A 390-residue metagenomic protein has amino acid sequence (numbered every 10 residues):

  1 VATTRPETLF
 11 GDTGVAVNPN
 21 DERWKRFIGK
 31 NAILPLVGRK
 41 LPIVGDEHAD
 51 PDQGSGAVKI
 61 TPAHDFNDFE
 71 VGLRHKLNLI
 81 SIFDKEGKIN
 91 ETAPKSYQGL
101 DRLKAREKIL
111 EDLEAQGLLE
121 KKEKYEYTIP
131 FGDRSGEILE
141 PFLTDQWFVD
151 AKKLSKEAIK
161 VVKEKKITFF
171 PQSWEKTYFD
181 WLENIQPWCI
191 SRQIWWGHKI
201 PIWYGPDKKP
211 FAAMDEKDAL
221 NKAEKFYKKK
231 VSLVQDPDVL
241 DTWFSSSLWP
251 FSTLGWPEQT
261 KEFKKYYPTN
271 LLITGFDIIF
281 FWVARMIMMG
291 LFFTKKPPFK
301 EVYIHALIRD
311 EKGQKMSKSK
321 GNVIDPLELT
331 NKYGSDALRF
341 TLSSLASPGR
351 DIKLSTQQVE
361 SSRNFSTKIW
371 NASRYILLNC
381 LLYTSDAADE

Functional and structural regions predicted by a protein language model:
V1-A2, L41-I43, T92, P141-F142 (+2 more regions): Short capping micro-motif at the N-terminus of alpha-helices
V1-E86, A158-S191, K225-K229, S252-Y266: NTP-handling and nucleic-acid-processing catalytic cores
V1-T3, T8-G11, V15-V17, A57-I60 (+7 more regions): Short hydrophobic-aromatic micro-motifs
E47, H75-G87, I194-G197, P201-R350: Alpha-helical recognition segments enriched in aromatics with Gly/Pro capping that present substrate-recognition
Q53-D207, Q314, K320-S366, W370-N371: Residue patterns forming the tRNA-binding/recognition surfaces of aminoacyl-tRNA synthetases and related DALR
K121, T294-K296, S373-L382: Proline-centered turn/helix-capping motifs that create local helix->coil transitions or kinks
A284-L291, S366, W370-L377: Short, amphipathic alpha-helical segments that act as regulatory/interfacial helices in nucleotide-processing proteins
Y383-A388: Conserved small/polar residues in nucleotide/adenosyl-binding loops
